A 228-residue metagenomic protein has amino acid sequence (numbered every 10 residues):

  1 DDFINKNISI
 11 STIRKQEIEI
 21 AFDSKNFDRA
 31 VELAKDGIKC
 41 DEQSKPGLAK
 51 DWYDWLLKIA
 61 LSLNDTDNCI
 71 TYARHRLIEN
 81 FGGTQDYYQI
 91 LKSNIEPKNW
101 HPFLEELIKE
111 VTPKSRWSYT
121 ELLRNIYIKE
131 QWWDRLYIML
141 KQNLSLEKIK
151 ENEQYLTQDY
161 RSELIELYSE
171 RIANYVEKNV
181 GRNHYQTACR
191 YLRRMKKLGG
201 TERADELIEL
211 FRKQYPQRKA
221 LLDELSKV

Functional and structural regions predicted by a protein language model:
D1-I4, K39-G47: Flexible helix-coil transition and linker loops at the boundaries of alpha-helical arrays
N5, I18-F22, L57-L61, I70 (+9 more regions): Conserved small-residue packing positions in alpha-helical repeats and bundles
N7-Q16, F27, S44-D54, L63-N68 (+7 more regions): Generic helix N-cap/helix-start motif at coil->alpha-helix transitions
D23-A34, S62-T66, I95-P102, I165: Helix-turn-helix repeat elements of alpha-solenoid scaffolds
R29-E32, N68, P102, R135 (+4 more regions): Alpha-helical positions within canonical tetratricopeptide repeat
I59, T66, A73-W100, K129-W133 (+4 more regions): Long alpha-helical scaffold regions
Q158-D223: Extended alpha-helical scaffolding segments
